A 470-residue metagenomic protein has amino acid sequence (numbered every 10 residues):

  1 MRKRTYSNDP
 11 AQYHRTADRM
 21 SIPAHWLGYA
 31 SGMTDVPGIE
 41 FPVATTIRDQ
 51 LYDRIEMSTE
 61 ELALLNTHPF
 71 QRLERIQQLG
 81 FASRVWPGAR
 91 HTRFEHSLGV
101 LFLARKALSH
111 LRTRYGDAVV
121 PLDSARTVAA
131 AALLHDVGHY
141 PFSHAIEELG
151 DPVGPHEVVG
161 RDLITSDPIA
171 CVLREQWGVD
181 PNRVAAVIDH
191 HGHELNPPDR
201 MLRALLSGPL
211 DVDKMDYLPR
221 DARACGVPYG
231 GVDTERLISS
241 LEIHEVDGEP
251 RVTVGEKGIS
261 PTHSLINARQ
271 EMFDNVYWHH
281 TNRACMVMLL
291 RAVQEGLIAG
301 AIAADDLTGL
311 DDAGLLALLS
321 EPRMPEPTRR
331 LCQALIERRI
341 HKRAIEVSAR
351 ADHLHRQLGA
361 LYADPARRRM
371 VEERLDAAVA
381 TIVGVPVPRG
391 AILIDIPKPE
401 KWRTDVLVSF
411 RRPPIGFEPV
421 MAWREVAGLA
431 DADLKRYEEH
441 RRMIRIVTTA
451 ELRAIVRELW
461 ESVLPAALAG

Functional and structural regions predicted by a protein language model:
R2, Y6-N8, S21-A129, V137-G470: Histidine-centered, transition-metal-coordinating active-site segments
L134: Aromatic-lined, polymer-binding surfaces characteristic of secreted/periplasmic polysaccharide-degrading enzymes
